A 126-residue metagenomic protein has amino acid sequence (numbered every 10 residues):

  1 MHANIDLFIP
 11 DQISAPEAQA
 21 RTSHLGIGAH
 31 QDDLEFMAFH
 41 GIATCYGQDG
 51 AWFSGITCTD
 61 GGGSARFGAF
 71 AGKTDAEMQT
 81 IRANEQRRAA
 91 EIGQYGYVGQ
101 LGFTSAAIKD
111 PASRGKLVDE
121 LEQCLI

Functional and structural regions predicted by a protein language model:
M1-C124: Active-site rim/loop-helix segments in enzyme catalytic domains that contact anionic ligands
